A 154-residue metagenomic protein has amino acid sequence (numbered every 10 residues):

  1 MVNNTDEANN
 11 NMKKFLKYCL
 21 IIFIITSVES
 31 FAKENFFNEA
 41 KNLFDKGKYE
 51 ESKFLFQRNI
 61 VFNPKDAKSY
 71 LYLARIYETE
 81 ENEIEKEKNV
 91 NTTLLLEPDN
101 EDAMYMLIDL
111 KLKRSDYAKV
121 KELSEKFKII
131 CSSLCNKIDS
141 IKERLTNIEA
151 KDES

Functional and structural regions predicted by a protein language model:
E34-R58, F62: Alpha-helical segment of the N-proximal tetratricopeptide repeat
D45-K46, T79-E80, K113, I130 (+1 more regions): Register position in tetratricopeptide repeats
K46-F54, E80-T92, R114-L123: Structural signature of tandem alpha-helical TPR/SEL1-like repeats, specifically the intra-repeat loop/turn
N59, T92-T93, K126-F127: Canonical positions in the second alpha-helix
Y72, M106, S140-R144: Canonical tetratricopeptide repeat
